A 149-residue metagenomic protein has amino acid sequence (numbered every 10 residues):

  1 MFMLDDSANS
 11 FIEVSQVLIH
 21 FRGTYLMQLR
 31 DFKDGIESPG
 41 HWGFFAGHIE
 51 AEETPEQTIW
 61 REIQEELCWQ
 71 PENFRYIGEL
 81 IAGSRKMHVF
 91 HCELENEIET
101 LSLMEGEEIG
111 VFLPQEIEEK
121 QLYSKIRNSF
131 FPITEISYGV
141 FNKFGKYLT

Functional and structural regions predicted by a protein language model:
M1-M27, F45: Conserved N-terminal beta-strand and adjoining loop/helix that marks the start of the Nudix/MutT-like hydrolase domain
E13, K86-F90, G110: Short beta-strand micro-motifs in enzyme catalytic cores
H20-Y25, F32-D34, E50, G83-S84 (+1 more regions): Short, charged/polar surface micro-motifs in flexible loops or helix N-caps
T24-E65: Conserved Nudix-box catalytic region and its N-terminal flanking loop in Nudix hydrolases and closely related
E37-H41, L101, F112-L113: A short, polar/proline- and glycine-enriched secondary-structure boundary/capping micro-motif
I49, L80, L94-N96, G106 (+1 more regions): Hydrophobic pocket-lining residues within nucleotide cofactor-binding pockets
Q64-I98: Active-site segment of metal-dependent pyrophosphate-handling enzymes, primarily the Nudix hydrolase catalytic core
L103-T149: Nudix hydrolase/Nudix homology domain
